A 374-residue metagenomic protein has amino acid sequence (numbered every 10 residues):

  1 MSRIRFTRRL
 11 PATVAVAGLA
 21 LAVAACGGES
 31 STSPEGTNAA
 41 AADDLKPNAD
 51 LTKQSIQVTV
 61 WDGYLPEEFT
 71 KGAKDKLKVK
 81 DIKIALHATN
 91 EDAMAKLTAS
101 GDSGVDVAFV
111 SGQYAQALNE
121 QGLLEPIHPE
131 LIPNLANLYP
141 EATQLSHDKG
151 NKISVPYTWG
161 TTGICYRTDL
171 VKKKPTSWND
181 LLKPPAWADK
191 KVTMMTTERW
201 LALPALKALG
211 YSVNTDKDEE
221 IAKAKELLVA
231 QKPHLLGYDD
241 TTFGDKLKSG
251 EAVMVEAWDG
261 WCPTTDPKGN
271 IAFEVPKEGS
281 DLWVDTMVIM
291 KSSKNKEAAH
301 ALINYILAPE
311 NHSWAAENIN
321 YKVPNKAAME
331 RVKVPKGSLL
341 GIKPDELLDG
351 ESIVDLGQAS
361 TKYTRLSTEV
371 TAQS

Functional and structural regions predicted by a protein language model:
A25-T37: Bacterial lipoprotein signal-peptidase II cleavage site
A39-A117: Early extracytoplasmic/lumenal segment of secretory-pathway proteins
T59-E67, G104-V105, F109-E251: Extracytoplasmic ligand-binding site segments that recognize negatively charged/polar headgroups
Q113-A117, K248, M254-N270: A ligand-binding cleft/hinge motif common to bilobed small-molecule-binding domains
G160, A222-A230, P267-S293: Periplasmic-binding protein-like
G163-L170, L206-G210, V284-K296, I306 (+1 more regions): A bilobed periplasmic-binding-protein/Venus flytrap-type ligand-binding module shared by bacterial periplasmic
M290-L348: Mature extracytoplasmic/periplasmic domains
D345-S374: Conserved C-terminal helix/tail region of periplasmic/extracytoplasmic solute-binding proteins
